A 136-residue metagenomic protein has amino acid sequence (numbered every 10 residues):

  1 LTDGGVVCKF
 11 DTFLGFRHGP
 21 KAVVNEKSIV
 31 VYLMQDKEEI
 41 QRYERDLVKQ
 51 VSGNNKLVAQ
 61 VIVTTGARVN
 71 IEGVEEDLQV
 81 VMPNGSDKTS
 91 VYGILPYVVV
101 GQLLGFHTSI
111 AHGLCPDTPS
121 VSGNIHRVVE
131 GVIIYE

Functional and structural regions predicted by a protein language model:
L1-E136: A SIS-like phosphosugar-recognition module
